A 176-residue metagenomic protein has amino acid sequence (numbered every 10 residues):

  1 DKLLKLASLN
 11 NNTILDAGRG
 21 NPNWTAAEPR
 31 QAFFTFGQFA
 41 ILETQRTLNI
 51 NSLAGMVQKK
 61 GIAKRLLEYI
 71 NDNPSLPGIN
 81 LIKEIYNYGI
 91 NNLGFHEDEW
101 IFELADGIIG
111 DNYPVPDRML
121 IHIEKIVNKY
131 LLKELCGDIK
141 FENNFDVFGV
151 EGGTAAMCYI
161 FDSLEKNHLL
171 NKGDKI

Functional and structural regions predicted by a protein language model:
D1-L81: Conserved N-terminal helix/loop that builds the PLP phosphate-binding region of the aspartate aminotransferase-like
A54-I176: Conserved core of the PLP fold type I
